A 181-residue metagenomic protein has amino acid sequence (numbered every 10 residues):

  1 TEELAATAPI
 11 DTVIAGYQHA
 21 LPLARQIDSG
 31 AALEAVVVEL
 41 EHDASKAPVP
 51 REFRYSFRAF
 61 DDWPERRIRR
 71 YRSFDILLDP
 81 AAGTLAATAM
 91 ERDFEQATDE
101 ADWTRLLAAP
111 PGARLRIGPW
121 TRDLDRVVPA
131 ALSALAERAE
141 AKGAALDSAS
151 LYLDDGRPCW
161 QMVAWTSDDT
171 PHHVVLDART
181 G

Functional and structural regions predicted by a protein language model:
T1-G181: Long, terminal "pre-/pro-" and other extracytoplasmic accessory regions that lie outside the mature folded/catalytic
